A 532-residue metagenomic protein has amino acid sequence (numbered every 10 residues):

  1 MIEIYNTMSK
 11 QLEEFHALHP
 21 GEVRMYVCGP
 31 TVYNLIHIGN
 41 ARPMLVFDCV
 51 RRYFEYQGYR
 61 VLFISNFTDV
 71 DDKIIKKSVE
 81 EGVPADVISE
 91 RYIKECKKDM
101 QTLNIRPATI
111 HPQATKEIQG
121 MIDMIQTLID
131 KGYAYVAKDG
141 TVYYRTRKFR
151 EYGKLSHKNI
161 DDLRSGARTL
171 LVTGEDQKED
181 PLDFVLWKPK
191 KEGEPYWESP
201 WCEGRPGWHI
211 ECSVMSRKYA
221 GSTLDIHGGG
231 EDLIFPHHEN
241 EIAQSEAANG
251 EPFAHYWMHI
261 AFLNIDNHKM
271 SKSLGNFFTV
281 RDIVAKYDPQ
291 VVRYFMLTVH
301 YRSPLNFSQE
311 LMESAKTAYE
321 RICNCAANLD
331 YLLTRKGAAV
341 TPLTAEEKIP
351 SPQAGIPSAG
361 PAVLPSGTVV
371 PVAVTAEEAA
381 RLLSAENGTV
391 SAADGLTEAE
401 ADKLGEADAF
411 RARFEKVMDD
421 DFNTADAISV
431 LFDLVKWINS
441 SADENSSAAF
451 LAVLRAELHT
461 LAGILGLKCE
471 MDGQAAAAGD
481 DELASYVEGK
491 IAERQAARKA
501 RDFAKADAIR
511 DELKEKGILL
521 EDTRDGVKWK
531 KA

Functional and structural regions predicted by a protein language model:
M1-Y33, D48, Q119-L332: Alpha-helical recognition segments enriched in aromatics with Gly/Pro capping that present substrate-recognition
S9-E14, L18-R106, T127, D525-W529: N-terminal, positively charged nucleic-acid-binding surface of large information/translation enzymes
Y59, Y133, I518: Short phosphate-binding/catalytic loops that engage adenosine nucleotides
F67-D71, I93-C96, R106-M121, D139-K148: Short, glycine/charge-rich beta-strand/loop segments that flank catalytic centers and engage negatively charged groups
V79-P84, I110-T115, G230: The substrate-binding groove and active-site-proximal loops of carbohydrate-active enzymes, especially glycoside
T279-I356, G360, L364-A532: Structural preference for alpha-helix termini/caps and helix-kink/transition segments
